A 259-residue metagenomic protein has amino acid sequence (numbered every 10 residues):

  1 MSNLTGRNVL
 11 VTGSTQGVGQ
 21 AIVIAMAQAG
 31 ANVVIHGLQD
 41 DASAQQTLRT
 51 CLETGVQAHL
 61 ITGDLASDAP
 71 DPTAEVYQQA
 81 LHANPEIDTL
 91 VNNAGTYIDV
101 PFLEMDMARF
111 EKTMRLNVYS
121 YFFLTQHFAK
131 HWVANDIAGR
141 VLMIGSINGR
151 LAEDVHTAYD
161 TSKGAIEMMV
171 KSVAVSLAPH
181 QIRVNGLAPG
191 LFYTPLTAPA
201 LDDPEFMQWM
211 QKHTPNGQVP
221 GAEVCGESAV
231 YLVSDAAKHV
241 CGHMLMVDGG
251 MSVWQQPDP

Functional and structural regions predicted by a protein language model:
T15-Q16: Conserved glycine-rich cofactor-binding loop
P101-F102, D106-E111, M210: Substrate-binding pocket helix/loop in short-chain dehydrogenase/reductase
T125, S162, V170: Active-site helix of classical SDR
K130, V175-P179, K238: Alpha-helical segment proximal to the catalytic Tyr-Lys
S146: Residue(s) in the substrate-gating loop at a strand-loop-helix junction that position the organic substrate next
L151, C241-P259: Short C-terminal tail/terminal secondary-structure segment of NAD(P)H-dependent dehydrogenase/reductase domains
G186-P189, E205-V240, V247-G249: C-terminal helical subdomain
